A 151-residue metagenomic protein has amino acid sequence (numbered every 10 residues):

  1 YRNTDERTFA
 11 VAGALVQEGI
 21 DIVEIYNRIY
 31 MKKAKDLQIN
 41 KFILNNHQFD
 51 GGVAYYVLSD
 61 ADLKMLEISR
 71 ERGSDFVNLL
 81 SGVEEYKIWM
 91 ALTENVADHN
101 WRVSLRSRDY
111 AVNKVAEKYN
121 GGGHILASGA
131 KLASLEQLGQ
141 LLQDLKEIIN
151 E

Functional and structural regions predicted by a protein language model:
Y1-E151: Hydrophobic helix-and-loop "lid/oligomerization" segment in the mid-to-C-terminal part of catalytic domains
